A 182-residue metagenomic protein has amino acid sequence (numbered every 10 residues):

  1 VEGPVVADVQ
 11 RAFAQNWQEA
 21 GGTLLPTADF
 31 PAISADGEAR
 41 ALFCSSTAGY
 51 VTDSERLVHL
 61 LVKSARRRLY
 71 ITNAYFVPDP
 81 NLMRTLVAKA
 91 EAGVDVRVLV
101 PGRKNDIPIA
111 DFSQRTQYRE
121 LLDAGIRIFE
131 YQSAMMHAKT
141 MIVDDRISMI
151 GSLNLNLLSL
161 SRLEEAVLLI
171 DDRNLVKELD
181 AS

Functional and structural regions predicted by a protein language model:
V1-S182: Charged, low-complexity intrinsically disordered terminal segments
